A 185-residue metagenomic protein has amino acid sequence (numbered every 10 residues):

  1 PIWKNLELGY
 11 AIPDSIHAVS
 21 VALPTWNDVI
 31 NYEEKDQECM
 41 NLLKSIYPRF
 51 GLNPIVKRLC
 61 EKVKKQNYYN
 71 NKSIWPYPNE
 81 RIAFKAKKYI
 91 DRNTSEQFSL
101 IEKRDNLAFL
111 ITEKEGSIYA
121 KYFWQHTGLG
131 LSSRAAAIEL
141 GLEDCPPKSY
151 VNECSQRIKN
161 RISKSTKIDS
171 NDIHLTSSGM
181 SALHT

Functional and structural regions predicted by a protein language model:
P1-H184: Conserved N-terminal alpha-helix of the aminotransferase class I/II PLP-enzyme fold
